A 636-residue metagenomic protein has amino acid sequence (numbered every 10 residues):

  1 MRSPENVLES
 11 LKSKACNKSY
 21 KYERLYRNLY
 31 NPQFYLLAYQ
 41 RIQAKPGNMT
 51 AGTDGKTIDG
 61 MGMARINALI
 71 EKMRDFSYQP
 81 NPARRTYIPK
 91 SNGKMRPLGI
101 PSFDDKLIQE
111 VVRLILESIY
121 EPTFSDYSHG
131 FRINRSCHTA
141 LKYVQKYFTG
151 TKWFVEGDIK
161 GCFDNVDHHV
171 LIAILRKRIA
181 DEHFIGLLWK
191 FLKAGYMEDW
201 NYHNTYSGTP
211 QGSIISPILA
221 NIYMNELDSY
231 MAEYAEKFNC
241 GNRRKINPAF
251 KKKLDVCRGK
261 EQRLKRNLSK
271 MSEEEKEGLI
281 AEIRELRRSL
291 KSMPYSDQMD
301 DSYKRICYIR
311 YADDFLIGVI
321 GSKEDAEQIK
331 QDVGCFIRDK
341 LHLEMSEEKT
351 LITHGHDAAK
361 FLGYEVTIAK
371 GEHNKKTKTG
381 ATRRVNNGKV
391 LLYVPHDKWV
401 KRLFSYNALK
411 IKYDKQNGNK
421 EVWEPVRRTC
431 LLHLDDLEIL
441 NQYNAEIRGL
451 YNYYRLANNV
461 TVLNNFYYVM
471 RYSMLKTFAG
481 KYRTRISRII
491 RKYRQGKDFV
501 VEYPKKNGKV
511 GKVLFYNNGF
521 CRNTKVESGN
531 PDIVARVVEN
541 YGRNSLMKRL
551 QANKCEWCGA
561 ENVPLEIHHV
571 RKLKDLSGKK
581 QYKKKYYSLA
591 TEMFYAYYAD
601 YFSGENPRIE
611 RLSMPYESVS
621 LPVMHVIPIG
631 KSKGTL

Functional and structural regions predicted by a protein language model:
M1-L636: Non-catalytic terminal/accessory segments
